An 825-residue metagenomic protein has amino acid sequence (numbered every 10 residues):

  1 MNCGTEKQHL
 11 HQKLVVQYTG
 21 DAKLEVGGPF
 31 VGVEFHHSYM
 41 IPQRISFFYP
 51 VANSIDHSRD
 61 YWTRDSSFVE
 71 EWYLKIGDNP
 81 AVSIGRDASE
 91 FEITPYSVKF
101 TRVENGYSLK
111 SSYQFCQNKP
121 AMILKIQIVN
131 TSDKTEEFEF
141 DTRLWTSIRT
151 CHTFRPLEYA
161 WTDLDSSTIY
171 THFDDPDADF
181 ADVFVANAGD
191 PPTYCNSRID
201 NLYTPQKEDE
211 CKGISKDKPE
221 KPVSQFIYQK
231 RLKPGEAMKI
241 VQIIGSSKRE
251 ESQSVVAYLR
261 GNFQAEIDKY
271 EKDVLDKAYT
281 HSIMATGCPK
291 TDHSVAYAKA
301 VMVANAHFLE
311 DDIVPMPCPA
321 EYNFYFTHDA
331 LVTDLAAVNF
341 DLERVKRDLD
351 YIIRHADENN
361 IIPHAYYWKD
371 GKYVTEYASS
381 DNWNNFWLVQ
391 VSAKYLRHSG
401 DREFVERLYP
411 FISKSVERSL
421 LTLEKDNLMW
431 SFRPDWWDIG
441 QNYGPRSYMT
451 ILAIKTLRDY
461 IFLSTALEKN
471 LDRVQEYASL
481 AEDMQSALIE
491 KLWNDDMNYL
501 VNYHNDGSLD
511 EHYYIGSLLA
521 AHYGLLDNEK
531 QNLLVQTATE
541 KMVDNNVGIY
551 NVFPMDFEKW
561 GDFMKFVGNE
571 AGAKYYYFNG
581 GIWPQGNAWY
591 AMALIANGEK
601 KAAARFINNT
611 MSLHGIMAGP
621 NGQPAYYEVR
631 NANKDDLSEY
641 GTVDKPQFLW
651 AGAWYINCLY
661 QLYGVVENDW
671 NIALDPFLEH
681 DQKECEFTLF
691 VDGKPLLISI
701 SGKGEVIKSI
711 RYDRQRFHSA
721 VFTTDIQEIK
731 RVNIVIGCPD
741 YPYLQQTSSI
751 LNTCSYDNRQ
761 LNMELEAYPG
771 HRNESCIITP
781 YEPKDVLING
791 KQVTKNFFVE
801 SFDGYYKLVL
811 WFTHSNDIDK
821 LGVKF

Functional and structural regions predicted by a protein language model:
C3-L10, V98-F100, N105-E210, S224-F226 (+2 more regions): Polysaccharide-binding surfaces and accessory modules of carbohydrate-active proteins
G4-R64, V69, M302, Y322-Y325 (+5 more regions): C-terminal capping/lid segments that line or modulate ligand- or cofactor-binding pockets
G4-V103, T171-P205, E271-G287, D438 (+1 more regions): An extended acidic
K75-S111, W589-T794, S801-Y805: Non-catalytic C-terminal accessory modules of carbohydrate-active enzymes
E136-F138, K230-E251, K730-V732, D819-L821: Short Pro-Gly-centered flexible turn/kink motifs
M284-D292, A337-D350, Y395-S413, I461-E482 (+3 more regions): Structural helix-adjacent loops and short alpha-helical linkers that scaffold large soluble proteins
A285-F324, R347-S380, E417-P445, Q485-I582 (+2 more regions): Extended glycan-interaction surfaces of carbohydrate-active proteins
N323-D426, R446-I454, G580-A591, A603 (+3 more regions): Aromatic-rich carbohydrate-recognition surfaces in CAZymes
